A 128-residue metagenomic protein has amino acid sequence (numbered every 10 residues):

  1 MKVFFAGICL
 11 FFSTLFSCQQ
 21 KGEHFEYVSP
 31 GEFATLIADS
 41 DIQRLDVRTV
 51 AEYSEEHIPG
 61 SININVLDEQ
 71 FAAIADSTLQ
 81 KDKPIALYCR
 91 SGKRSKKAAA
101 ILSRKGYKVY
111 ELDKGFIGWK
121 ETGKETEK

Functional and structural regions predicted by a protein language model:
K2-F5, F16-L36, I42, A51-P84 (+1 more regions): Rhodanese-like catalytic fold shared by cysteine-dependent sulfurtransferases and DSP/PTP-type phosphatases
R44-D46: Structural scaffold elements adjacent to functional motifs in cytosolic proteins
Y88: Short, surface-exposed ligand- or partner-binding patches at beta-edge/loop junctions that are enriched in aromatics
